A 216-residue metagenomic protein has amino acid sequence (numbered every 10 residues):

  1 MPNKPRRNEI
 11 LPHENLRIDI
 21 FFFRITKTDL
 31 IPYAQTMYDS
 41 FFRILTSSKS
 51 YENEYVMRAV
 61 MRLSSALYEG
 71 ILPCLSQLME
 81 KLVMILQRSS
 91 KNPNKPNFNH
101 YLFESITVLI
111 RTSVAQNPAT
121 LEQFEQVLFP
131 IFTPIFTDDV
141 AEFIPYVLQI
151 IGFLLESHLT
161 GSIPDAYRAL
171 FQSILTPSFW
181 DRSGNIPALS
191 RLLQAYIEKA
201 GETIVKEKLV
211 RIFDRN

Functional and structural regions predicted by a protein language model:
M1-N216: Karyopherin-beta/Importin-beta family HEAT-repeat alpha-solenoid scaffold
